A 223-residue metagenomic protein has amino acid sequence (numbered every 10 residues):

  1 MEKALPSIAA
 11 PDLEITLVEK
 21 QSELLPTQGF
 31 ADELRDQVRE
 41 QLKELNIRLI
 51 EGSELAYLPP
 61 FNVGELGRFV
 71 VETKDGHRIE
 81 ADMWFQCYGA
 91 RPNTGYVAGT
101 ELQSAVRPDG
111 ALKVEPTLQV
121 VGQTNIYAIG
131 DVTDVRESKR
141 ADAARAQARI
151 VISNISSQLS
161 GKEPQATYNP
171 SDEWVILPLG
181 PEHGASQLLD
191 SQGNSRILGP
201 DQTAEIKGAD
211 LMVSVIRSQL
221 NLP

Functional and structural regions predicted by a protein language model:
M1-S53: Rossmann-like dinucleotide-binding cores of NAD(P)H-dependent redox enzymes
E2-A10, F61-G64, Q158-P164: Alpha-helix termini
T16-V18, I50, F85, Y127-I129 (+1 more regions): Hydrophobic/aromatic beta-strand patches that form the interior of the parallel beta-sheet core in alpha/beta enzyme
K20, D131, P181: Cofactor-binding loop segments of dinucleotide-utilizing enzymes, especially the Rossmann-like FAD- and NAD(P)+-binding
E51-L66: A conserved short coil-to-beta-strand element within the FAD-binding core of flavoproteins
K74-G76: Glycine-centered tight beta-turn/hairpin loop motif at sheet-sheet or coil-to-beta transitions
R78-A146: FAD-site-proximal beta/loop scaffold in flavoenzymes
S138, Q147-P223: C-terminal, flexible cofactor-proximal segment of oxidoreductases
